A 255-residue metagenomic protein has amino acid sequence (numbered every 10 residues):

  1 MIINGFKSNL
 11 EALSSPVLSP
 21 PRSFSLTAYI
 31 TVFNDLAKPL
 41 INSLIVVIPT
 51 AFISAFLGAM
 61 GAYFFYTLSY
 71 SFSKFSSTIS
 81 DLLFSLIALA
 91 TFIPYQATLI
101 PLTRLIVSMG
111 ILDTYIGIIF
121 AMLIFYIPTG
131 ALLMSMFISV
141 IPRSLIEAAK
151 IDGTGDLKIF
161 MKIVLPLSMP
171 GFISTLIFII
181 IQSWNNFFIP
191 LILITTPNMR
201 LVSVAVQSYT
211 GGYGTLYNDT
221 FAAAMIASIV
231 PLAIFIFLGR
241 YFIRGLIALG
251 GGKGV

Functional and structural regions predicted by a protein language model:
M1-V255: A structural signal for multi-pass alpha-helical bundles of membrane permease subunits that mediate small-molecule
